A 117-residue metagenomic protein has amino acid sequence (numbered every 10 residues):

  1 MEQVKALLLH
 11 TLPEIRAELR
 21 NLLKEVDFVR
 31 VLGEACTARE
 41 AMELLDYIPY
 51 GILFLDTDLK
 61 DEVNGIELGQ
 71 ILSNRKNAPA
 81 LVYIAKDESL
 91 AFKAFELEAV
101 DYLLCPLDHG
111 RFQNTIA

Functional and structural regions predicted by a protein language model:
M1-Q3, A78: A structure-centric signal for secondary-structure junctions around beta-strands
V4-K5, T11-G33: Two-component/phosphorelay signaling modules centered on CheY-like receiver
L7-A17, N64-S73: Amphipathic repeat-derived elements
E25, M42-A117: CheY-like receiver
G33-C36, L104-C105: Short loop/edge segments at beta-strand edges and connector loops that shape dinucleotide/nucleotide cofactor-binding
